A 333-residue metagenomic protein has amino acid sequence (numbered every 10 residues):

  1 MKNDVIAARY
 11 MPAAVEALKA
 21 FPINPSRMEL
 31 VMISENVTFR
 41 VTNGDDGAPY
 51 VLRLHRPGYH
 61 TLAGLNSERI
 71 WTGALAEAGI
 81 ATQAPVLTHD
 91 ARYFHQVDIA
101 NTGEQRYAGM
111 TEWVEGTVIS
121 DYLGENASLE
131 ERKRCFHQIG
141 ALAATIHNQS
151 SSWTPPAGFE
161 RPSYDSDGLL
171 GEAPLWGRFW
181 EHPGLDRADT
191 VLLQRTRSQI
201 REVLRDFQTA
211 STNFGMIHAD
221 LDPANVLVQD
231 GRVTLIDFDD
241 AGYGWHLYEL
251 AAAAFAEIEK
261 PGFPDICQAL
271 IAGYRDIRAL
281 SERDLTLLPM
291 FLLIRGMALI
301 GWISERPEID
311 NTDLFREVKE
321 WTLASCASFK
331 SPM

Functional and structural regions predicted by a protein language model:
M1, F159-D206: Active-site catalytic-loop/activation-segment of kinase and kinase-like phosphoryl-transfer enzymes
M1-P25: Juxta-kinase regulatory segment immediately upstream of eukaryotic protein kinase catalytic domains
E29-M32: Protein kinase glycine-rich loop
S34-G47, V51-L52, P85, S198-L247: Active-site acidic catalytic loop and adjacent metal/ATP-binding pocket of ATP-dependent phosphoryl transfer enzymes
T42-T154: ATP-binding pocket architecture of kinase catalytic cores
R134, L280-L292: All-alpha amphipathic helical-bundle segments outside canonical DNA-binding/catalytic cores that form hydrophobic
H246-A279, R295-D310: Active-site activation/catalytic loop segments of kinase-like enzymes and analogous catalytic loops in related
L299-M333: ATP/Mg2+ or Mg2+-diphosphate-binding catalytic cores that bind nucleotide phosphates or diphosphates via glycine-rich
